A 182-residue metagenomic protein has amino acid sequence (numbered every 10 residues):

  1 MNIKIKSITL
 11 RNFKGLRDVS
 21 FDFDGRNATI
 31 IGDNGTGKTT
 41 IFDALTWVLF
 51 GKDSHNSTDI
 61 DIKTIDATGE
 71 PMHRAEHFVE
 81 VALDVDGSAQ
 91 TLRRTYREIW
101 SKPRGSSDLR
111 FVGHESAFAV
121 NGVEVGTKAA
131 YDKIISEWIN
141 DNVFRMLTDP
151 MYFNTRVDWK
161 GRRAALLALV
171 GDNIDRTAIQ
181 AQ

Functional and structural regions predicted by a protein language model:
M1-V48: Pre-Walker A-like glycine/lysine-rich segment at the N-terminus of P-loop NTPase domains
G25, Y96-E98, V170: A short beta-strand motif that forms part of the nucleic acid-binding face of small beta-barrel RNA-binding folds
T29-T36, T40, A117-E124, K128 (+1 more regions): Conserved ABC ATPase signature
I41-A44, R93, A130, I134 (+1 more regions): Alpha-helical scaffold elements adjacent to nucleotide-binding pockets in ATP/GTP-utilizing enzyme cores
V48-T58: Post-Walker A helix-loop "phosphate-sensing" segment adjacent to the P-loop in P-loop NTPases
F50-G51, N140, G171: Residues at helix-coil transition
D59-M146: Nucleotide-state sensing region of NTPase/ATPase domains
R145-Q182: Extended, Lys/Glu-rich alpha-helical coiled-coil stalks
